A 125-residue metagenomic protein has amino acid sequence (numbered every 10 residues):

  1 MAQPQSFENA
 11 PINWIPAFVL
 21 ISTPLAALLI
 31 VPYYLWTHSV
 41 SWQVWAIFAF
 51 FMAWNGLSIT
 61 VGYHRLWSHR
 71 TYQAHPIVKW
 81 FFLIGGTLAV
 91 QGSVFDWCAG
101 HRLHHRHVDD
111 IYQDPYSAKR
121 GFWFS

Functional and structural regions predicted by a protein language model:
M1-S125: Hydrophobic transmembrane helical bundles of multi-pass organellar membrane proteins
